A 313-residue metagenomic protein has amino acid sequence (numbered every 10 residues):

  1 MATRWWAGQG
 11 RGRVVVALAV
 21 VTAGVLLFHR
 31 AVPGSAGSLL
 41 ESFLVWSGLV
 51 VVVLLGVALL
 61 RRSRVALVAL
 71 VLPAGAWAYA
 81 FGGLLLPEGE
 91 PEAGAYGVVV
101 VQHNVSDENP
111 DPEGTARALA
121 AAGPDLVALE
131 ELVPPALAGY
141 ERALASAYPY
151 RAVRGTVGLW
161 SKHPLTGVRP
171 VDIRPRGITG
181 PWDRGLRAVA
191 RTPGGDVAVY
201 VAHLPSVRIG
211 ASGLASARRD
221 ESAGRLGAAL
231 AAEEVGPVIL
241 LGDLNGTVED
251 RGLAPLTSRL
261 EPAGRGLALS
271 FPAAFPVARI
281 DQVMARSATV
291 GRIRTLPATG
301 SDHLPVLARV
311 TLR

Functional and structural regions predicted by a protein language model:
A2-E141: N-terminal, active-site-proximal structural segment of metallo-dependent hydrolase catalytic domains
E108-A120, E131-R313: Soluble catalytic domains of enzymes that build or remodel membrane lipids, polysaccharides, and related
